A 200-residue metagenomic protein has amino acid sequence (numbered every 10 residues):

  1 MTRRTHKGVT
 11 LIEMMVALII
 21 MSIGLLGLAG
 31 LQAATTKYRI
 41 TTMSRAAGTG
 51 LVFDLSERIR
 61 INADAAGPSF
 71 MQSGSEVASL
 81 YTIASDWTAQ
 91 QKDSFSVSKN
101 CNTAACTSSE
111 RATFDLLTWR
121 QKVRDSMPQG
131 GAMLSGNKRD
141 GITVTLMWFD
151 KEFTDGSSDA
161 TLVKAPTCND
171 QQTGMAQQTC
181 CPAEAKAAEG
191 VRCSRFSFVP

Functional and structural regions predicted by a protein language model:
T2-F53: Aliphatic-rich helix starts adjacent to a transmembrane/signal segment
F53-P200: Flexible, low-complexity segments enriched in proline/glycine/serine and punctuated by aromatic residues
